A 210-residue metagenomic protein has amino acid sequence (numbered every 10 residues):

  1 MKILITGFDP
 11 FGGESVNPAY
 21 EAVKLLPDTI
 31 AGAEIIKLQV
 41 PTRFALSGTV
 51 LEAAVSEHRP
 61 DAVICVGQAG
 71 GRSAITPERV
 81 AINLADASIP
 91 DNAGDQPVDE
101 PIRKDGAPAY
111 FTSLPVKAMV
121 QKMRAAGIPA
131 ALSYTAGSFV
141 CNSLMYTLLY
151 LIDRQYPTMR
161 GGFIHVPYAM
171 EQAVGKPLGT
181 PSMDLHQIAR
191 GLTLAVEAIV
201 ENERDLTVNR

Functional and structural regions predicted by a protein language model:
M1-A136, L149-T158, T180-R210: N-terminal catalytic or cofactor-binding beta/alpha core of small enzyme domains
S47-T49, N142-S143, A173: Short, solvent-exposed polar/charged micro-motifs at secondary-structure junctions
N142-Y150: Hydrophobic, aromatic-enriched interface-forming segments
G161: Glycine-rich phosphate/pyrophosphate-binding loops and their adjacent beta-strand/loop elements at enzyme active sites
H165-E171: An accessory alpha-helical subdomain
V174-L178: Short acidic, glycine/proline-rich loop/turn micro-motifs
